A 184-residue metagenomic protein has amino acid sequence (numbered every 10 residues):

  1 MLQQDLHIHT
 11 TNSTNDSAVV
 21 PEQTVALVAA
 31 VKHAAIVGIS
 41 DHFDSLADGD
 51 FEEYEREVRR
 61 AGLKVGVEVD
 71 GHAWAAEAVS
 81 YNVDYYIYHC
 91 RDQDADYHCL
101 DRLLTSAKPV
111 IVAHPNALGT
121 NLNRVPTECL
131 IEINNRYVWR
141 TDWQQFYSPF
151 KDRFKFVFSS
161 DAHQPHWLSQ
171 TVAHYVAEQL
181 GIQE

Functional and structural regions predicted by a protein language model:
M1-L6, T10, A75-V83, D101-V112 (+1 more regions): Charged catalytic cores and adjacent phosphate/nucleic-acid-binding surfaces used for phosphate/nucleic-acid chemistry
H9-P21: Acidic/histidine-rich helix-loop elements that form or flank divalent-metal/phosphate-binding sites at the catalytic
T14, H42-C129: Extended substrate/RNA-proximal surfaces in nucleic-acid metabolism proteins
V20-D41, E52: Alpha-helical scaffold segments that flank or form the walls of functional sites
P21-A29, Y97-T105, Q144: Amphipathic, non-transmembrane alpha-helical secondary structure
P21-Q23, Y54-R56, H174-V176: Glycine-rich, phosphate-binding/catalytic loops in enzymes
A30-K32, E57, S106, R153: Alpha-helix C-cap/termination motif
I36-G38, K64, V157: A structural signal for isolated positions on well-ordered beta-strands in alpha/beta enzyme cores
